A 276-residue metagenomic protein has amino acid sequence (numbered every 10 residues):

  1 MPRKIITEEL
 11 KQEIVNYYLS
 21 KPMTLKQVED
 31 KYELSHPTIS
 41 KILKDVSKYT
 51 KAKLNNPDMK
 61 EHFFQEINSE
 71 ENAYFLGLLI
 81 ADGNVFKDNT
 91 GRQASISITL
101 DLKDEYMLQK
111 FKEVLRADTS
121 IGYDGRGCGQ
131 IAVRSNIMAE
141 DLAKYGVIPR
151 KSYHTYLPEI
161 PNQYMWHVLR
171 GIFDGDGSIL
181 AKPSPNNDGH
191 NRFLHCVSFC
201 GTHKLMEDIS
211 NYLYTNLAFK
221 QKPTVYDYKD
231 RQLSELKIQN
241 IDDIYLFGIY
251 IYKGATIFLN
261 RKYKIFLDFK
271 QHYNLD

Functional and structural regions predicted by a protein language model:
M1-D276: Internal intein/HINT superfamily modules and their associated LAGLIDADG
